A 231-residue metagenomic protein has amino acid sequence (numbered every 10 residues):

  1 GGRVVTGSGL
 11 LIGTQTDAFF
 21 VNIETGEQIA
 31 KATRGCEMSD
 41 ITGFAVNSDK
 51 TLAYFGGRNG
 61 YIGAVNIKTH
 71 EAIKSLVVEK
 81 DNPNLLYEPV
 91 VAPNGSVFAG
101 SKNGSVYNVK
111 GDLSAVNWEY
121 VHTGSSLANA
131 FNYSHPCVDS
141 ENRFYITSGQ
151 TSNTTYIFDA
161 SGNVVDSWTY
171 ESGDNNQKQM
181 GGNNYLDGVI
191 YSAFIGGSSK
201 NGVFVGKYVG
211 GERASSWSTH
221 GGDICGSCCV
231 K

Functional and structural regions predicted by a protein language model:
G1-K231: Extracytoplasmic/lumenal domain signature
